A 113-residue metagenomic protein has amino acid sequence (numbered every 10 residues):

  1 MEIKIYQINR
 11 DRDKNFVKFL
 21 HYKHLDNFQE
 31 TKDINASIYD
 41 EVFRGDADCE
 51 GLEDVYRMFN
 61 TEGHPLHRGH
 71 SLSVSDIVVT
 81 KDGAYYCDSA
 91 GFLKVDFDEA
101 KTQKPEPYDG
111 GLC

Functional and structural regions predicted by a protein language model:
M1-A47: Extended boundary segments
Y6, Q103-E106: Residue-level detector of intrinsically disordered/flexible regions characterized by low predicted structural confidence
K14-V17, D26, E41, R57 (+3 more regions): Short non-domain terminal segments
N27-V79: Short, conserved turn/kink motifs that form compact alpha/beta structural patches or helix kinks used as
R68-Q103: Short, compact, well-ordered microdomains
E106-C113: Short acidic DE-rich linear segments
